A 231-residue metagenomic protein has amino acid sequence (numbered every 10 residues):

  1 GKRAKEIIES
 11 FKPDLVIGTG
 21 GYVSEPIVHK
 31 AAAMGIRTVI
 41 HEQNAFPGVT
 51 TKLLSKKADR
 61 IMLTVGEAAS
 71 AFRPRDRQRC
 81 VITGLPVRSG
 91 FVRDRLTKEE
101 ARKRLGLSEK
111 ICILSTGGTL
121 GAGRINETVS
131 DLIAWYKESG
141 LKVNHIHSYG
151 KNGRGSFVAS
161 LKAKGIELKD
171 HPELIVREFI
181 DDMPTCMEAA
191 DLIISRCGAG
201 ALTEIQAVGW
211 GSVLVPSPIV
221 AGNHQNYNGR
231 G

Functional and structural regions predicted by a protein language model:
G1-L15: An amphipathic, basic-hydrophobic alpha-helix
I7-E9, L54, T185-C186: Structural alpha-helical scaffold elements that stabilize or flank donor/cofactor-binding regions in carbohydrate
P13-D14, I180, P184-L202, W210: Acidic donor-binding loop of glycosyltransferase active sites
A32, S55, M187, I205-Q206 (+1 more regions): Short alpha-helix at the nucleotide-sugar/activated-sugar donor binding site of glycosyltransferases and closely
A32-L96: Active-site-proximal region of nucleotide-activated glycan assembly enzymes, centered on histidine/acidic-rich loops
I36-R37, D191-L192, G209-S217: Structural loop-to-beta junction motif characteristic of Rossmann-like glycosyltransferase folds
L96-L192, N226-R230: Donor-nucleotide binding loops and adjacent catalytic segments primarily of GT-B fold Leloir glycosyltransferases
G211-G231: Nucleotide-sugar donor-binding patch of glycosyltransferase catalytic domains
